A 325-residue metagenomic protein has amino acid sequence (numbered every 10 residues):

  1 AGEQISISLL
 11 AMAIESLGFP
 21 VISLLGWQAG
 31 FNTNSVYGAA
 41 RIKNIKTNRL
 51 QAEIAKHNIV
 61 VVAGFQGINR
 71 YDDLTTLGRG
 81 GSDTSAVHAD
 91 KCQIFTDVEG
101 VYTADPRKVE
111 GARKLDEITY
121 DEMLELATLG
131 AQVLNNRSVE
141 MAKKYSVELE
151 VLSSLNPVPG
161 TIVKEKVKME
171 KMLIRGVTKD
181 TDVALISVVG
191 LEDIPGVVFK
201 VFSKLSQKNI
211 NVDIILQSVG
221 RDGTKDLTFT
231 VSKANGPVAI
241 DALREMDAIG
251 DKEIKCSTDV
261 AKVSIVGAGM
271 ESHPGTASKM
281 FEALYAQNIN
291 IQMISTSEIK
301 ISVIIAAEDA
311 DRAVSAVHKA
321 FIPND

Functional and structural regions predicted by a protein language model:
A1-S6, I42, G78-G81, L115 (+11 more regions): Catalytic cores of large soluble enzymes that bind and process phosphate-bearing ligands
A1-V139, I305-A306: Nucleotide/pyrophosphate-binding catalytic subdomain
G2-I5, E15-G18, I54, N58 (+11 more regions): Structural signal for hydrophobic packing residues in well-ordered secondary-structure cores of soluble enzyme domains
V21-I22, C92, L149, V212 (+1 more regions): Hydrophobic anchor at the start of a short beta-strand that flanks the dinucleotide cofactor-binding loop
Q28, V98-E99, L155-N156, V219 (+1 more regions): Conserved beta-strand edge residues that scaffold enzyme active sites
V60-A63, E110-D116, L126-D182: Phosphate/diphosphate-binding glycine-rich loops and adjacent basic-rich segments that engage nucleotide
G160-D325: A conserved regulatory-domain signal marking ACT and ACT-like small-molecule sensing domains and adjacent regulatory
